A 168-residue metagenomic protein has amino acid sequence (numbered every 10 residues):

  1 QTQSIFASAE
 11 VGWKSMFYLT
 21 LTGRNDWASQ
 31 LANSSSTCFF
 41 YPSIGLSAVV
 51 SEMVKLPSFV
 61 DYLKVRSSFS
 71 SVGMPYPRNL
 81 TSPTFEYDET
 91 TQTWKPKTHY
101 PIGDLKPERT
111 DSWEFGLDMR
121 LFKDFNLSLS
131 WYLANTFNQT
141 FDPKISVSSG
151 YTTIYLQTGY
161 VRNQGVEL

Functional and structural regions predicted by a protein language model:
Q1-L168: Extracellular/periplasmic, surface-exposed regions of secreted and cell-surface proteins
